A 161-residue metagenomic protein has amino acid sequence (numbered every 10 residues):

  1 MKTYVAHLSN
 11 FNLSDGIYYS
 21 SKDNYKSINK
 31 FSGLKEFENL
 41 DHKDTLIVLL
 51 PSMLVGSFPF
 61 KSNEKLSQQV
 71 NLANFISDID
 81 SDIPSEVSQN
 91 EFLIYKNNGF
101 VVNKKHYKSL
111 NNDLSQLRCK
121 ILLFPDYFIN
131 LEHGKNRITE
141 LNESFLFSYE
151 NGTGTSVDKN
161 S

Functional and structural regions predicted by a protein language model:
M1-S161: Hydrophobic/aromatic-enriched cytosolic interaction surfaces used to assemble or bind macromolecules
